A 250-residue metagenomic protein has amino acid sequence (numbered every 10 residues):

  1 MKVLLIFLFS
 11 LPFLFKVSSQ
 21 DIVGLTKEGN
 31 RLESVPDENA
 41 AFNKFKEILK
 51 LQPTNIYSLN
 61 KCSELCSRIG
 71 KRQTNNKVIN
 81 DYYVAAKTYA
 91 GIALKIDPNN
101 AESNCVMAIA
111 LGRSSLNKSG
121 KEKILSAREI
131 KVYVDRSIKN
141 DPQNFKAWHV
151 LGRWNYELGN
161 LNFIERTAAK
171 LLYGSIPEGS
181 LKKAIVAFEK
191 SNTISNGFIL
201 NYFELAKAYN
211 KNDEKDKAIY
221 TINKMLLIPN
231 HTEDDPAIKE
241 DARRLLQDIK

Functional and structural regions predicted by a protein language model:
M1-L25: Bacterial Sec-dependent N-terminal signal peptides
K16-K71: N-terminal leader/linker segments that initiate helical-solenoid repeat arrays
Q20-L25, E165-R166, G197-I199: Generic helix N-cap/helix-start motif at coil->alpha-helix transitions
L32-A40, L65-N99, V106-Q143, R153-S191 (+2 more regions): Short coil/linker segments at helix-helix boundaries
I199-A237: C-terminal/domain-terminus segments
